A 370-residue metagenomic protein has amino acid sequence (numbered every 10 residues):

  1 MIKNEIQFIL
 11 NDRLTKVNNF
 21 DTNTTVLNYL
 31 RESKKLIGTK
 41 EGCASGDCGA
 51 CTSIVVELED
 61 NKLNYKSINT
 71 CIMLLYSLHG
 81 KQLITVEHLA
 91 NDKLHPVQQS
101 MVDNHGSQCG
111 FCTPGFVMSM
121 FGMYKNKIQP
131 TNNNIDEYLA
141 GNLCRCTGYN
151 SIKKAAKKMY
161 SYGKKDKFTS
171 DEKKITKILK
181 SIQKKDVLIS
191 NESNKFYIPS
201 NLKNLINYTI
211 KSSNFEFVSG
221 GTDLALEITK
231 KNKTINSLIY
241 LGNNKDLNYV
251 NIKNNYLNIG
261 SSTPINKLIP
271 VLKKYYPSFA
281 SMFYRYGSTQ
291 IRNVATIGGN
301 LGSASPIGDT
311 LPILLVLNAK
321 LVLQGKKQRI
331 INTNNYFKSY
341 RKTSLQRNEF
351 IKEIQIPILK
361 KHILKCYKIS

Functional and structural regions predicted by a protein language model:
I2-F8: Short structural boundary motif marking the start of a folded domain
D12-N23: Short, contiguous acidic and Ser/Thr-rich linear segments
L14, I54, L58, T70 (+6 more regions): C-terminal structural segment of proteins
N23-S53: A basic, amphipathic helix-loop patch mediating RNA/tRNA/ribosome contacts
G42, D47, S67-T70, Q82 (+2 more regions): The −1 position to Zn-ligating cysteines in a subset of zinc-ribbon hairpins
V55-T85: S4-like RNA-binding module at protein N-termini
E87-A90: Glycine/small-residue-rich loop that forms an oxyanion/phosphate-binding "nest" at active or ligand-binding sites
